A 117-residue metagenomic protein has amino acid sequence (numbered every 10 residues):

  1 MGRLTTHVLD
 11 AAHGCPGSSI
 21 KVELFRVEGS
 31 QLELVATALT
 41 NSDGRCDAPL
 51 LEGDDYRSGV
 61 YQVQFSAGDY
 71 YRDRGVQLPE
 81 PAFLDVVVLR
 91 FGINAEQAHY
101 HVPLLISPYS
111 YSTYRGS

Functional and structural regions predicted by a protein language model:
G2-G92, H101-P103: Beta-strand-dominated extracellular/periplasmic modules and repeats in secreted or surface-exposed proteins
N94-S117: Compositionally biased low-complexity segments at domain edges in trafficked proteins and select soluble regulators
